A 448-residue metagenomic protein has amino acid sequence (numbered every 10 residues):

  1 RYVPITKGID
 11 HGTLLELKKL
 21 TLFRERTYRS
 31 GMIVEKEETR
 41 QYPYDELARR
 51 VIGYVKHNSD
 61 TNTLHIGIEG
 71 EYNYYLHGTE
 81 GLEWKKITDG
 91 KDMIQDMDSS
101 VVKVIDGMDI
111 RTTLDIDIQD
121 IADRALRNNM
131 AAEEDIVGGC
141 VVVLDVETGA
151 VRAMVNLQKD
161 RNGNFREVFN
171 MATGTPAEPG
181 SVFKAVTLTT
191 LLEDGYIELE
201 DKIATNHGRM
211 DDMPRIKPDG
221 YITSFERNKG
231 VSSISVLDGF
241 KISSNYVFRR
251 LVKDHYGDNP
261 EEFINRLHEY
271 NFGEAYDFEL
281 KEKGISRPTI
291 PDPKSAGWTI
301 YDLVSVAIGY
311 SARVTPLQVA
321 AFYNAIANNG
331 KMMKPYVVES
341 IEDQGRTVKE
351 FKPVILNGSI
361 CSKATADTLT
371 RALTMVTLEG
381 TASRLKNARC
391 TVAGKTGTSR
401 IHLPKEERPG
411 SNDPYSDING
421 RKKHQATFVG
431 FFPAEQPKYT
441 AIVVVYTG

Functional and structural regions predicted by a protein language model:
R1-D106, L403-S411, N419, V443: Small/polar-residue-rich segments within soluble enzyme cores
Y2, I94-E134, G139: Conserved, well-ordered alpha-helix/loop/beta-strand core segments that scaffold catalytic motifs
D10, L14, H65, E69 (+5 more regions): A structural signal for well-ordered alpha-helical scaffolds and beta->alpha junctions
G31-I33, D109, G138-C140, K202: Residues at or immediately flanking beta-strands
H65, E69-G70, Y74, G78-L82 (+6 more regions): Extracytoplasmic/periplasmic mature domains of Sec-exported, cell-envelope-associated bacterial proteins
T88-V101, L114, G139-G180, V186-V445: Beta-lactam-recognizing serine transpeptidase/beta-lactamase-like catalytic domain environment
